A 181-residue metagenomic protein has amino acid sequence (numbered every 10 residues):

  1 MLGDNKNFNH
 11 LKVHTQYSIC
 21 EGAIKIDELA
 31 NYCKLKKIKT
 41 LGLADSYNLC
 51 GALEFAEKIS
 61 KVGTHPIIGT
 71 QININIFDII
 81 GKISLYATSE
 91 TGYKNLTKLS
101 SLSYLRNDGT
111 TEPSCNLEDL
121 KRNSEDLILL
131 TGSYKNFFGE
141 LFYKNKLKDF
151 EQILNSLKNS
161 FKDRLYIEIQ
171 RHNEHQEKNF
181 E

Functional and structural regions predicted by a protein language model:
M1-E181: Phosphodiester-processing cores and adjacent nucleic acid-binding clamps
